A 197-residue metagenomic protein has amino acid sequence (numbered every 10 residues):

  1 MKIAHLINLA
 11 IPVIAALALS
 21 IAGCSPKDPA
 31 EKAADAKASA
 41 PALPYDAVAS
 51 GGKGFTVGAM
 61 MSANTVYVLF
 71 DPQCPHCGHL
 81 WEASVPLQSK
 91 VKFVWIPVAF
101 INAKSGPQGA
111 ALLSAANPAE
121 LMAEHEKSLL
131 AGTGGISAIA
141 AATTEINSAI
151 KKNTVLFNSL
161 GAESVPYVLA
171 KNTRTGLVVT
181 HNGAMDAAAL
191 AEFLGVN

Functional and structural regions predicted by a protein language model:
K2-A4, L17-K104, A141-S164, M185 (+1 more regions): Extracytoplasmic thiol/disulfide redox context detector
I7-A16: Sec-dependent N-terminal signal peptides
K104-A189: Thiol/selenol-based redox catalytic cores and closely related redox-interacting motifs
